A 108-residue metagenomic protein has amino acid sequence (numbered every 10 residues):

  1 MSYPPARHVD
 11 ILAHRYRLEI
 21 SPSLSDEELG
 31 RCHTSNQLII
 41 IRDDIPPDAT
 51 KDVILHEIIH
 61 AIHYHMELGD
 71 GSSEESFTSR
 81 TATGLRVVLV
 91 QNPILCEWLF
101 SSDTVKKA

Functional and structural regions predicted by a protein language model:
M1-A49, H65-A108: Metalloprotease/metallohydrolase-associated module, dominated by Zn2+-dependent proteases
D52-Y64: Active-site recognition of the HExxH zinc-binding catalytic motif
